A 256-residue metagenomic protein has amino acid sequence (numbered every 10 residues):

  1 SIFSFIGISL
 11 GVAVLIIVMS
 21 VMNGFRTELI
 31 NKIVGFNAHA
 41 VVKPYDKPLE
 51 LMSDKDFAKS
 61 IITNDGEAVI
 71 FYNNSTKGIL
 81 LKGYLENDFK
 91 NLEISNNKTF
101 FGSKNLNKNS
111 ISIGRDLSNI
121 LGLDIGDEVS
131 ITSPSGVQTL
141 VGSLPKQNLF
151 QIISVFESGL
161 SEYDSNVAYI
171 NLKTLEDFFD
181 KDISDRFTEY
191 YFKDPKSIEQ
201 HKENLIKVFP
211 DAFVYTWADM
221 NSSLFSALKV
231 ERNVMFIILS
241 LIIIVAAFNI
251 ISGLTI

Functional and structural regions predicted by a protein language model:
S1-N23, K229-I256: Hydrophobic alpha-helical transmembrane segments of multi-pass inner-membrane transport and secretion
M22, R26-L51: Membrane-interface junction motifs in transport/secretion proteins
L29, D56, H201, M220-S223 (+1 more regions): Hydrophobic alpha-helical segments typical of transmembrane helices and their membrane-interface/capping positions
H39-V41, S110, F187-E189: Short aromatic/hydrophobic contact patches that present stacked aromatics for nucleic-acid/ligand binding
S53-S60, V208-D211: Short secondary-structure junctions
D56-K181: A structural signal for hydrophobic secondary-structure junctions, strongest on transmembrane helix-loop-helix units
S143-M235: Mechanotransmission and gating elements of multispan inner-membrane complexes involved in transport and envelope
